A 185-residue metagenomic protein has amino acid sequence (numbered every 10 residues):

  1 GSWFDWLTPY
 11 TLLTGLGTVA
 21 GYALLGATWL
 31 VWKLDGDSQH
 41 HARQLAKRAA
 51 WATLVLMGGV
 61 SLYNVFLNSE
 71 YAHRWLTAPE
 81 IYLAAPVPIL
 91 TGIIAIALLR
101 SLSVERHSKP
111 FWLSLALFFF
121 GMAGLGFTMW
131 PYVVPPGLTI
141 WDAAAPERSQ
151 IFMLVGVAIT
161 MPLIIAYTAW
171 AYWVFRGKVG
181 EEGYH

Functional and structural regions predicted by a protein language model:
G1-H185: Polytopic transmembrane helical bundles with strong interfacial aromatic enrichment
